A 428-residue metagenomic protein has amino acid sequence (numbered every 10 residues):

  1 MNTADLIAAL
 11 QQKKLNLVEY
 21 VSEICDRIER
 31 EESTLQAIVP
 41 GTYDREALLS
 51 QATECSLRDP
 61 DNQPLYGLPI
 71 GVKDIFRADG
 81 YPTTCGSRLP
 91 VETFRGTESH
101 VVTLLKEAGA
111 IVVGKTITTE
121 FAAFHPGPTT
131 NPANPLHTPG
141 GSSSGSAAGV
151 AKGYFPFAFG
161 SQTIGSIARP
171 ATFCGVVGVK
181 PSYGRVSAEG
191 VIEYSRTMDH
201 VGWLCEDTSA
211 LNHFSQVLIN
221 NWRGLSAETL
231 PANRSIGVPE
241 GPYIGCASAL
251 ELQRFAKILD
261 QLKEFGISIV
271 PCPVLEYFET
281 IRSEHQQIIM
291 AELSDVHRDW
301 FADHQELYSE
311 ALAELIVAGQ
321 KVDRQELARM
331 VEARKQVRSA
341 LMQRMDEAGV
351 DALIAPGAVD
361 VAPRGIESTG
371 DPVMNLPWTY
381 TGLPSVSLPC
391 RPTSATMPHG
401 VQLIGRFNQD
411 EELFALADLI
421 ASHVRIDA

Functional and structural regions predicted by a protein language model:
M1-V91, A122-A123, A362: Short, well-ordered alpha-helical
L6-Q12, G71, P90-T93, D199-E206 (+2 more regions): Short, well-ordered beta-strand elements within core beta-sheets of diverse protein domains
L17-S22, T53, L250-P273, R298-D303 (+2 more regions): Acyltransferase
D59-L68, A227-R234, I354: Flexible, low-complexity linker/loop segments at domain and module junctions
P64-C85, N233, Q287-M342, P389-V401: Short helix-loop capping/hinge segments that flank enzyme active sites or metal/cofactor-binding pockets
G67, K73, E107, P156 (+4 more regions): Glycine-rich, small-residue loops and helix-cap segments that act as flexible hinges at active-site edges
P82, H200, Q216-E284: Gly/Ser-rich, acidic/histidine-flanked active-site/gating loops
T97-S215, T379-T393, M397-G400: Short glycine/serine-rich loop segments
